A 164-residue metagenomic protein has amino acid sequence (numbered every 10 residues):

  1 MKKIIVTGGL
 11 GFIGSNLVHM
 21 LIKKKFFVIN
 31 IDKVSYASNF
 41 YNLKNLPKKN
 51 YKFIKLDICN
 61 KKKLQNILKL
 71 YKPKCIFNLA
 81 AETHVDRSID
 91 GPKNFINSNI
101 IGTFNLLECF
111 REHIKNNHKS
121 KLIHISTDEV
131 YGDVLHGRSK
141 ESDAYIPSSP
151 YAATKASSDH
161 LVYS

Functional and structural regions predicted by a protein language model:
M1-S164: N-terminal Rossmann-like NAD(P)+-binding domain of SDR-like oxidoreductases, especially those catalyzing
